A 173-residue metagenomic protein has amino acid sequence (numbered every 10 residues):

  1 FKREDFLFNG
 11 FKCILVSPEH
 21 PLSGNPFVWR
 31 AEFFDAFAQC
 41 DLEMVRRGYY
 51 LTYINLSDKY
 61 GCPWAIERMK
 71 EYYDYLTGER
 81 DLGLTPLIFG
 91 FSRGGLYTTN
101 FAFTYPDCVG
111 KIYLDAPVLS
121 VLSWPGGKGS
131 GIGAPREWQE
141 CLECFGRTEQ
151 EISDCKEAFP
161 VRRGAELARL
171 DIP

Functional and structural regions predicted by a protein language model:
F1-S23: N-terminal cap/lid segment of alpha/beta-hydrolase-fold proteins
S23-F33: Short beta-strand element of the alpha/beta-hydrolase
G24-P26, R47-Y50, L82-T85, D107-K111 (+1 more regions): Loop/turn elements at helix/coil->beta-strand transitions in domains of secreted/extracellular proteins
F34, Y50, I54-K59, V118: Short beta-to-alpha linker loops that shape the active-site pocket of alpha/beta-hydrolase fold enzymes
A36-T52: Short amphipathic alpha-helix adjacent to the substrate-entry channel of hydrolases
Y60-D81: Alpha/beta-hydrolase active-site loop
T85-E137: Primarily recognizes the serine-hydrolase "nucleophile elbow" in alpha/beta-hydrolase and SGNH/GDSL folds
G131-P173: The feature captures the conserved acid-bearing segment of alpha/beta-hydrolase catalytic domains
